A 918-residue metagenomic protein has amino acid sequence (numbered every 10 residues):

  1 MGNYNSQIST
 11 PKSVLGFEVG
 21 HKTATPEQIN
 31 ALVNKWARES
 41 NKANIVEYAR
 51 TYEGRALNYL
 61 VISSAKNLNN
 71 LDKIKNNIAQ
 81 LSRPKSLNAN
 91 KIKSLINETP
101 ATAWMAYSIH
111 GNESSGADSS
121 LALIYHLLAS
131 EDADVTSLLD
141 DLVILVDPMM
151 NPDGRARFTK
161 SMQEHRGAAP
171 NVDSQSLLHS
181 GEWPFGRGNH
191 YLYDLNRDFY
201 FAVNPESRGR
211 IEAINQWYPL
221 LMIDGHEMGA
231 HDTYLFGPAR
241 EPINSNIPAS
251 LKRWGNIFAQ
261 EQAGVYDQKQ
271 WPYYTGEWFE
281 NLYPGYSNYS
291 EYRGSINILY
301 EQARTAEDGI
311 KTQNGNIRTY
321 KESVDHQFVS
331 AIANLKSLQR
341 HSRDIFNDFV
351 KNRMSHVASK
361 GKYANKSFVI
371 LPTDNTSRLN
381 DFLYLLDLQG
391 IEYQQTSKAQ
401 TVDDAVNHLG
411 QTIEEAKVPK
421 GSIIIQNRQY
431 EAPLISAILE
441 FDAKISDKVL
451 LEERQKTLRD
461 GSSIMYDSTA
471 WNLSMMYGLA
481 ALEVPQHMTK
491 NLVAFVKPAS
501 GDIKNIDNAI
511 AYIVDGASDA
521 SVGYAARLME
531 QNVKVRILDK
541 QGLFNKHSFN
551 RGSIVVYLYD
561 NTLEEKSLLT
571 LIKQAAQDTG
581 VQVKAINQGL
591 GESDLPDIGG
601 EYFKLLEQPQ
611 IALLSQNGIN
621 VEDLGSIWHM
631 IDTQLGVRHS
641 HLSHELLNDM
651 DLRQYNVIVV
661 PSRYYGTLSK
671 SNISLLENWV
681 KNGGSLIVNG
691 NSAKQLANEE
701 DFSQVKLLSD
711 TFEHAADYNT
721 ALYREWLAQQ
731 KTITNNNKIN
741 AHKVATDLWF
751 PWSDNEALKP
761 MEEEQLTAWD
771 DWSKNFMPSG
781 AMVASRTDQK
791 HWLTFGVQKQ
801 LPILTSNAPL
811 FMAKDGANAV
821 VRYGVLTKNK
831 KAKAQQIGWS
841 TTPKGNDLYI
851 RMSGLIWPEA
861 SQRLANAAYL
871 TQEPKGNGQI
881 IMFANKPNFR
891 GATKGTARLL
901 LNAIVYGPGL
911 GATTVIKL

Functional and structural regions predicted by a protein language model:
M1-S114, L123-E131, V135-L142, R197 (+8 more regions): Intrinsic-disorder/low-complexity accessory segments
S86-N90, N97-T99, G154-R157, D173-P184 (+1 more regions): Well-ordered mid-protein domain cores that form the structural environment of catalytic cofactors
A106-Y107, D147-M149, M222-G225, N689: Active-site neighborhood of phospho(di)ester-bond hydrolases with catalytic His/Asp-centered motifs
D118-S120: Active/ligand-binding-proximal structured segments within catalytic/core domains that scaffold catalytic residues
L139-F158, Y723-E725: Short, conserved secondary-structure transition motifs
M149-P152, M162, G225-D232, S692-A693: Short, solvent-exposed turn/loop segments enriched in Gly/Ser/Thr/Pro and often Arg
A156-V172: Aromatic- and acidic-residue-enriched segments that line the glycan-binding/catalytic groove of carbohydrate-active
S176-F201, M222-P238, L299-E301: Core alpha/beta catalytic barrel or barrel-like domain that forms the active/cofactor pocket in diverse metabolic
